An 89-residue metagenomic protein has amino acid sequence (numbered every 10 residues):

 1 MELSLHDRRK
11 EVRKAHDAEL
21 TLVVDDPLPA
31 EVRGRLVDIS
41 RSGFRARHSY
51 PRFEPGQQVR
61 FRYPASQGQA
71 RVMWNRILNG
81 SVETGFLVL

Functional and structural regions predicted by a protein language model:
M1-L89: Structured alpha-helical
